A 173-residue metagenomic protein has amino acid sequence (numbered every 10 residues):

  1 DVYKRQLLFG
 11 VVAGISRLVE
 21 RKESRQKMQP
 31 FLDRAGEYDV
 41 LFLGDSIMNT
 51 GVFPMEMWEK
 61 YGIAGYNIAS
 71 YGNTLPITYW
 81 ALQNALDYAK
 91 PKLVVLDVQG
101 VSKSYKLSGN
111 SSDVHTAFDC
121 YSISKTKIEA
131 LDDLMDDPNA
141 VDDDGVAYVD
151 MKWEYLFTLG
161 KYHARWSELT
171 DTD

Functional and structural regions predicted by a protein language model:
V2-Y3: Short, small-residue-biased leader/transition segments that mark boundaries at the very start of proteins
I15-E37: Alpha-helical transmembrane signal-anchor/signal-peptide segments
K27, K90-K92, K152: Basic side chains
L43, I47-L134: Membrane-embedded segments
S111-D173: Secreted/periplasmic serine-hydrolase-like ester/acetyl group-modifying domain
